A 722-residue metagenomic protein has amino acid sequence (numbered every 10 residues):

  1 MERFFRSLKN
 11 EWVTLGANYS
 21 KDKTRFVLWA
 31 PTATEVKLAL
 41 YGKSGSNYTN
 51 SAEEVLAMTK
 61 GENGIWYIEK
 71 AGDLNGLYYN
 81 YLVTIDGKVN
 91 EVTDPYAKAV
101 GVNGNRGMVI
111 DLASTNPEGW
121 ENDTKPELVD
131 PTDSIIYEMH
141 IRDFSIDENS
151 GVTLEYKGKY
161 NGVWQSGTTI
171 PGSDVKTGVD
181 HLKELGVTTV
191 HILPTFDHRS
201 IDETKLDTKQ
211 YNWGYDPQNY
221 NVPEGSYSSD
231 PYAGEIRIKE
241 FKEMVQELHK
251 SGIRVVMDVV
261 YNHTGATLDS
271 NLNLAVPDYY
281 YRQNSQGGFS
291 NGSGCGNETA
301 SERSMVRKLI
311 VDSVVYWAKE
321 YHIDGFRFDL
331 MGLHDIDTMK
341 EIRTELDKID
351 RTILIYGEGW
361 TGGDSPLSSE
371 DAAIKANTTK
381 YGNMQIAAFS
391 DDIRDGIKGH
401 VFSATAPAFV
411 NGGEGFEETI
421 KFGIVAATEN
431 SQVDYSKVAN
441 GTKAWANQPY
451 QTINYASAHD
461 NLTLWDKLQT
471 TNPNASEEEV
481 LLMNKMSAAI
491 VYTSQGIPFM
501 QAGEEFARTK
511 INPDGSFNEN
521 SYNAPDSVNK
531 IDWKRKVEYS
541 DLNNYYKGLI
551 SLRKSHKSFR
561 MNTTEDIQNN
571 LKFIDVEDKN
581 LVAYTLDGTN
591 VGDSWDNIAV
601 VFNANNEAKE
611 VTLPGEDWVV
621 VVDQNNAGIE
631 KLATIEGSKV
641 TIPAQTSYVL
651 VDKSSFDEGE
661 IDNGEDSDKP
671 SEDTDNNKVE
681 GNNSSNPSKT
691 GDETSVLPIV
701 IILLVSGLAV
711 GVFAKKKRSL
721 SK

Functional and structural regions predicted by a protein language model:
M1-K23, N50-A52, G61-G158, G162: The feature marks proteins involved in alpha-glucan
A30, N75-G76, A633-D662: C-terminal beta-strand-rich structural cap/linker in extracellular carbohydrate-active enzymes
A30-E35, N605-N606, G615-E616: Short proline/glycine-enriched turn/loop motifs at strand-loop junctions of beta-rich domains
I110, R343-T344, T352-A507, P513 (+3 more regions): Conserved alpha/beta catalytic core and glycan-binding cleft of carbohydrate-active enzymes
R142-Y321, M331-D350, L354, S365: Substrate-binding/active-site clefts of carbohydrate-active enzymes
S436, G496, M500-P513, K534-I598: Glycan-recognition and catalytic regions of carbohydrate-active enzymes
D657-T690: C-terminal low-complexity, Ser/Thr- and acidic/Pro-rich disordered "stalk" regions positioned immediately N-terminal
S695-K717: A cross-kingdom C-terminal cell-surface attachment/processing module
